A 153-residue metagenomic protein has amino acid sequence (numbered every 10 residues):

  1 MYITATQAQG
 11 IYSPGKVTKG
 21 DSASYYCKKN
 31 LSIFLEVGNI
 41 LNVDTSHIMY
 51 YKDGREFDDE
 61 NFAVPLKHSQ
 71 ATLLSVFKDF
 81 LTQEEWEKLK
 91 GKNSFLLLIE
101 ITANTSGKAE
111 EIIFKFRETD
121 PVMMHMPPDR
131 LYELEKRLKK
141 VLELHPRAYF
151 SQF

Functional and structural regions predicted by a protein language model:
T4-A8: Sec/Tat signal peptide C-region and signal peptidase I cleavage site
Q9-F153: Charge-biased low-complexity segments
